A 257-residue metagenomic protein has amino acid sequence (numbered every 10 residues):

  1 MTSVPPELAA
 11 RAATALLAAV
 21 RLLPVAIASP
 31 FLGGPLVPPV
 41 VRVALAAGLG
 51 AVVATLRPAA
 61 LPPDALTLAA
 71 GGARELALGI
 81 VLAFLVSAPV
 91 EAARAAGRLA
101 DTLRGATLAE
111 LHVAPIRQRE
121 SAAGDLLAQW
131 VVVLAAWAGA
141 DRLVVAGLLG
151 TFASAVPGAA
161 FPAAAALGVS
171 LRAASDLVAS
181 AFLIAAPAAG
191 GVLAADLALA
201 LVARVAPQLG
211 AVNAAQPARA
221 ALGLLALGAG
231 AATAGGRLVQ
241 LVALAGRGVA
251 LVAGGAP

Functional and structural regions predicted by a protein language model:
M1-P257: Hydrophobic alpha-helical segments and their helix-loop boundaries in membrane and membrane-proximal proteins
